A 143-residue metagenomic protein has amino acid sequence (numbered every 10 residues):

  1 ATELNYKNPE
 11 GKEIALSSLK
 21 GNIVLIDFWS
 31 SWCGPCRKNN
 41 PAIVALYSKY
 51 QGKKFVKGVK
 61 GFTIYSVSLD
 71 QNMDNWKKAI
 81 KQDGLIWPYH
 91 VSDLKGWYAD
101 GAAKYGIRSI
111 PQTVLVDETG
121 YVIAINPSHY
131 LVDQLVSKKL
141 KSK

Functional and structural regions predicted by a protein language model:
A1-S17, S137, K141: N-terminal "domain-start" segment that seeds a small globular fold
K7, Y65, D70-N72, K77-V114 (+1 more regions): Short, internal strand/loop/helix patches that form the active-site neighborhood or redox-interaction surface
N8-P9, L19-I23, W32-P35: C-terminal substrate/ligand-recognition segments
N22-V24, F62, P111: Alpha/beta-hydrolase fold active-site loops
L25-W29, S66-S68: Structural cue for short, hydrophobic secondary-structure segments
F28-K49: Conserved redox-active cysteine motifs that mediate thiol-disulfide chemistry, especially di-cysteine Cys-X(1-2)-Cys
K53-K60: Intrinsically disordered, low-complexity Ser/Thr- and acidic-rich flexible linkers and loops, especially at boundaries
I110, L115-K143: Thiol-/selenol-based redox modules, centered on thioredoxin-like and closely related oxidoreductase domains
